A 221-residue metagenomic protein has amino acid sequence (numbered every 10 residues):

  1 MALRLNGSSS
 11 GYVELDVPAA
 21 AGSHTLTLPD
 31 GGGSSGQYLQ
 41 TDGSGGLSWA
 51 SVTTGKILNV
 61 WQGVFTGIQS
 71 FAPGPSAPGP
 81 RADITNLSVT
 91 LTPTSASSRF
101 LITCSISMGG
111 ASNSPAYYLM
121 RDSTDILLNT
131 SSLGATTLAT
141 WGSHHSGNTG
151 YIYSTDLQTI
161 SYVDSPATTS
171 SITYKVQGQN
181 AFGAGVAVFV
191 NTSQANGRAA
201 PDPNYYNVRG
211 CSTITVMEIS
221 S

Functional and structural regions predicted by a protein language model:
M1-I57, A96: Extracellular repetitive beta-rich solenoid segments
Y12-E14, T25, S88, T159 (+1 more regions): Well-ordered beta-strand positions in beta-sheet-rich domains
V13, G36, S88-T90, P203: Generic recognition of flexible, low-complexity loop/linker segments
I57-I68: Short amphipathic
V64, F71-R81, T90-S171, K175-S221: Terminal beta-strand-rich extracellular "head" domains that mediate receptor/glycan or other ligand binding
D83-T85: Short, solvent-exposed loop/turn segments enriched in Ser/Thr/Gly
